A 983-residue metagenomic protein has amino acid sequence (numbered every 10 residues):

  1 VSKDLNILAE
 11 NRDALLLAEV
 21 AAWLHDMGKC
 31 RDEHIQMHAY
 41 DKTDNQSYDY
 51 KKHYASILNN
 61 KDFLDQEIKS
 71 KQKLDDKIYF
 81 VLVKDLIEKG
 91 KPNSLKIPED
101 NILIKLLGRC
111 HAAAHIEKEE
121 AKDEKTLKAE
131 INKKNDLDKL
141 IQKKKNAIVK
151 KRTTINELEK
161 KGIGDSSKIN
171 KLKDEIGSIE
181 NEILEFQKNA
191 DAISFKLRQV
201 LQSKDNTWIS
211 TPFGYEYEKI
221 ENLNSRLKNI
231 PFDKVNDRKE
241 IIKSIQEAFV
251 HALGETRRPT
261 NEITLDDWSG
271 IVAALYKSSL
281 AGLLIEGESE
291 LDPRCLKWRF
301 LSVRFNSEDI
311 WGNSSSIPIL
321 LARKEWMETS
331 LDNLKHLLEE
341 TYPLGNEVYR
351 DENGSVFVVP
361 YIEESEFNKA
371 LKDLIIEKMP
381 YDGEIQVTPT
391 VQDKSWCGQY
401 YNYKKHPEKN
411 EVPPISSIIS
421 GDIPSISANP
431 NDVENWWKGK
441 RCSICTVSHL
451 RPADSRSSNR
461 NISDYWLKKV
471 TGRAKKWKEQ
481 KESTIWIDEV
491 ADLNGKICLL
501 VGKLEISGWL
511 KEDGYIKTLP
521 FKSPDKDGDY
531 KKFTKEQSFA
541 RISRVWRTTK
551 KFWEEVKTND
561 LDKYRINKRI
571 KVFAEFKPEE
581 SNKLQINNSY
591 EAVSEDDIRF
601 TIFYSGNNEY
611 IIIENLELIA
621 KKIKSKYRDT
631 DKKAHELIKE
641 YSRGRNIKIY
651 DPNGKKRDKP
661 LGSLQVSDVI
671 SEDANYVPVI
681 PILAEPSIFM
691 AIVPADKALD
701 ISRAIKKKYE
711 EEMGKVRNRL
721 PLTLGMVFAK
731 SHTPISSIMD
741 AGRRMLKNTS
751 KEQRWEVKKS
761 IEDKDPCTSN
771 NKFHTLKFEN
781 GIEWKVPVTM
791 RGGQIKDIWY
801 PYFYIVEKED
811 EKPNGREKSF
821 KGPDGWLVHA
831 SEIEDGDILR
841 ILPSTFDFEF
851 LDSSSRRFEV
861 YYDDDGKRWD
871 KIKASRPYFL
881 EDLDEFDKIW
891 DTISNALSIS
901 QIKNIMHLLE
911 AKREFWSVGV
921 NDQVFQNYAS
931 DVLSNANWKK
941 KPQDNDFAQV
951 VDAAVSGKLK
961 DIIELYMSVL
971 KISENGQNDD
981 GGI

Functional and structural regions predicted by a protein language model:
V1-I983: Regulatory and interdomain segments flanking nucleotide-handling catalytic cores in signaling/defense enzymes
